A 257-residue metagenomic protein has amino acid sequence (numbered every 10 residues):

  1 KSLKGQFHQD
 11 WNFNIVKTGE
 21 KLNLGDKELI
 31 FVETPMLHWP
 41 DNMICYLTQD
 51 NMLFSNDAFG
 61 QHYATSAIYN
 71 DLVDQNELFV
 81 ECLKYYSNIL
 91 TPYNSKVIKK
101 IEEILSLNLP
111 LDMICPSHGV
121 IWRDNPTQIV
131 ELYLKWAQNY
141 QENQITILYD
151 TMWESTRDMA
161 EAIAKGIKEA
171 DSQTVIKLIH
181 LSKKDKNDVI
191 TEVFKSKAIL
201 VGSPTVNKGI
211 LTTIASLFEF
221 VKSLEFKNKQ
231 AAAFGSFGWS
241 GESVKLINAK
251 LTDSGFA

Functional and structural regions predicted by a protein language model:
K1, L53-N56, I114-H118: Active-site neighborhood of phospho(di)ester-bond hydrolases with catalytic His/Asp-centered motifs
F7-L72: Catalytic core of the metallo-beta-lactamase
L29, M52, I145-I147, A231: Conserved hydrophobic helix-helix packing surfaces used for dimerization/oligomerization
S55, S117, L148-D150, I179 (+1 more regions): Short hydrophobic segments within beta-strands
T65-Y69, D74-I114, G119-I121, A162-K177 (+1 more regions): FMN-binding flavodoxin-like domain, especially the glycine-rich phosphate-binding loop
D112, P116-L148: Terminal amphipathic helices with adjacent charged low-complexity linkers/tails
T156: Glycine-rich phosphate/diphosphate-binding loop of Rossmann-like nucleotide-binding domains
L181-N187: Short acidic loop-to-helix transition motifs that present clustered carboxylates
